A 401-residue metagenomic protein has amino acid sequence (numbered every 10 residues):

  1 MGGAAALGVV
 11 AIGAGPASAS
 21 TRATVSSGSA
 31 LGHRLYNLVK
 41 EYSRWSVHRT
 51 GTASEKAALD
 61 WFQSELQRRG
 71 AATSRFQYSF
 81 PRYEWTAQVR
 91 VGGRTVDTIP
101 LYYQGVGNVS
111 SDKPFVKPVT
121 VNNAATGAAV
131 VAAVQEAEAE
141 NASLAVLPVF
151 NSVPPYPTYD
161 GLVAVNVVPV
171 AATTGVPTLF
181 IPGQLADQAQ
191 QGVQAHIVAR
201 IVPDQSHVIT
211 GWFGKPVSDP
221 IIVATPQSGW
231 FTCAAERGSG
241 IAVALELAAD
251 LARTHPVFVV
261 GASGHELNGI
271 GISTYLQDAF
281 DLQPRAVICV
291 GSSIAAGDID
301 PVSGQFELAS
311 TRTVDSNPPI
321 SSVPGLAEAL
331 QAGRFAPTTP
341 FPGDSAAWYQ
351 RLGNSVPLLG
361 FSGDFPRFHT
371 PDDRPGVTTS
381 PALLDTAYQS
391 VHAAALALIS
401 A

Functional and structural regions predicted by a protein language model:
M1-S18: N-terminal export signals
G13-H33, K40: C-terminal segment of N-terminal export signals and the immediately downstream linker at the start of the mature
A23-S29, S43-K56, T120-G127, T174-V176 (+5 more regions): Second-shell loop/turn segments in exported
S29-G32, N37-A132: Noncatalytic luminal/extracellular "stalk/propeptide" segments of secretory-pathway proteins
G32-T50, S54, E65-G70, N123 (+2 more regions): Catalytic-core environment of secreted peptidases
G92-K113, V163-A235, A249, T254-V257: Soluble metallo-hydrolase cores and metallopeptidase-like ectodomains found primarily in the secretory/periplasmic
S218, A262-P366: Metal-dependent peptidase/peptidase-like ectodomains
V257-F258, F365-A401: His/Asp/Glu-rich mid-to-C-terminal helical/loop segments that flank catalytic regions of hydrolases
